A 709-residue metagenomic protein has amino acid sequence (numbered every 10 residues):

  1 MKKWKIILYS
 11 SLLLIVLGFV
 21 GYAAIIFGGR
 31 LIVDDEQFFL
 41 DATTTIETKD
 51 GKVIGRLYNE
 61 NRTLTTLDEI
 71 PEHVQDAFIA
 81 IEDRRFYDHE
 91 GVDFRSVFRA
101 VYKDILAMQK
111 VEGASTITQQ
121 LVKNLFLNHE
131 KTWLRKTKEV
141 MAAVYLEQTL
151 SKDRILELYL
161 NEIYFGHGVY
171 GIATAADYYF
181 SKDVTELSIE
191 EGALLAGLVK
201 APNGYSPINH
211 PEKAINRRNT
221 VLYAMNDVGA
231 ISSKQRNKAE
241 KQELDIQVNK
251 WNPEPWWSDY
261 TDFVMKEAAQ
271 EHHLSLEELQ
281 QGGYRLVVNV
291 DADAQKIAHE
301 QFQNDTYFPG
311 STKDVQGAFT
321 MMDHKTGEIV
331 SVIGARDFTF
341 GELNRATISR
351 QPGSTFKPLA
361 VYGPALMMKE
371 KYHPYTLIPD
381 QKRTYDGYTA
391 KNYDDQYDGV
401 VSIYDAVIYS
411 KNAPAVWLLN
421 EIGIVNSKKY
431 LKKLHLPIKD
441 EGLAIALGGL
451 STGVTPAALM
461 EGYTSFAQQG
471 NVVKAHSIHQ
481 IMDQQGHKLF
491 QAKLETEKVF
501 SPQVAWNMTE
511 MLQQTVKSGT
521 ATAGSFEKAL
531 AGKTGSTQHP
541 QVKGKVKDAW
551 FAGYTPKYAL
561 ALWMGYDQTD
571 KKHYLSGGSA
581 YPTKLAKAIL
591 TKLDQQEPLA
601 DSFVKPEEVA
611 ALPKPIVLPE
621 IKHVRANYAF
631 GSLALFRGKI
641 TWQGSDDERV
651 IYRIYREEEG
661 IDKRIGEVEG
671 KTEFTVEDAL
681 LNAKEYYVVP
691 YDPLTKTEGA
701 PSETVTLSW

Functional and structural regions predicted by a protein language model:
M1-K2, Y223, I231, D245 (+2 more regions): Soluble, non-transmembrane domains of envelope/secretory-pathway proteins that act on or interact with carbohydrate
M1-Q303, Y307-G310, I329-V330: Juxtamembrane regions of bacterial inner-membrane/periplasmic proteins, predominantly the peptidoglycan biogenesis
N59-N61, E139-A142, Y179, A201-P207 (+10 more regions): Flexible glycine/proline-enriched surface loops and loop-helix/loop-strand junctions
T63-D68, K313-Q316, T339-L359, Y372-L377 (+1 more regions): Short active-site loop at a secondary-structure junction that contains or immediately precedes the catalytic residue(s)
A77-I79, M225, A298, G327 (+5 more regions): Active-site SXXK
D83-D93, A107-V111, E147-D153, G166-V169 (+14 more regions): Bacterial peptidoglycan biogenesis and beta-lactam-recognition machinery
L106-E130, K371-S427, G442, V472 (+1 more regions): Conserved catalytic neighborhood of penicillin-recognizing serine enzymes
V288-F308, V332, T339-R345, T455-P456 (+1 more regions): A penicillin-recognizing enzyme superfamily signal
